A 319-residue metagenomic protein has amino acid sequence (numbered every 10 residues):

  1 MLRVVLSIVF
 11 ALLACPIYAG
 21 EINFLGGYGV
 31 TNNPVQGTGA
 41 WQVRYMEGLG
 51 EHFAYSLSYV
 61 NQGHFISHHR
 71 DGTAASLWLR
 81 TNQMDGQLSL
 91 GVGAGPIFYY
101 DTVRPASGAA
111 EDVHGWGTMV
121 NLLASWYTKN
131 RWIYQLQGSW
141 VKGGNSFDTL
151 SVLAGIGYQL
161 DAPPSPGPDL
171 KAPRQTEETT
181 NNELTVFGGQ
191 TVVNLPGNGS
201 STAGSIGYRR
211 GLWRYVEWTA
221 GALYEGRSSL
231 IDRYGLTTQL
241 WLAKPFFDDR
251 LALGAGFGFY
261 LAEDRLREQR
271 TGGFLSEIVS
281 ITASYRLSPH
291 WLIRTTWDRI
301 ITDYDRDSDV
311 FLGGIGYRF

Functional and structural regions predicted by a protein language model:
M1-V4: Positively charged n-region of N-terminal signal peptides that target proteins for export
Y18-F65, L79, Q87, Y100-T102 (+2 more regions): Short glycine/proline- and aromatic-enriched beta-strand/turn motifs that initiate or cap beta-hairpins
I22-N23, E51-L57, D85-L90, W126-L136 (+5 more regions): Repeated loop/turn-to-beta-strand initiation elements of outer-membrane beta-barrel proteins
G29-V30, N61-H64, A106-A110, W140-K142 (+4 more regions): Extracellular loop and loop/strand-boundary signature of outer-membrane beta-barrel proteins
V35-W41, H69-A75, H114-V120, D148-V152 (+4 more regions): Residues that define the transmembrane beta-barrel architecture of outer-membrane proteins
L49-A106, S205-Q269, S276, H290 (+1 more regions): Gram-negative (and chloroplast) outer-membrane scaffold detector with strong preference for beta-barrel transmembrane
